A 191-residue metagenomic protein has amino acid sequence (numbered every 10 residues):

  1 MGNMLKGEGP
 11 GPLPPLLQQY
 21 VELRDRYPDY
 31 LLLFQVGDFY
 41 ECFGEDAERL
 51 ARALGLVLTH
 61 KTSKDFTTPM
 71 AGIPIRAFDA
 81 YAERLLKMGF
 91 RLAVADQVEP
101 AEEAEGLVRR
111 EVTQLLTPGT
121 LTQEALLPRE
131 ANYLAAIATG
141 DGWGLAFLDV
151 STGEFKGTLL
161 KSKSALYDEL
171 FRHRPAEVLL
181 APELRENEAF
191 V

Functional and structural regions predicted by a protein language model:
M1-V191: Basic, polar low-complexity surface loops/patches
